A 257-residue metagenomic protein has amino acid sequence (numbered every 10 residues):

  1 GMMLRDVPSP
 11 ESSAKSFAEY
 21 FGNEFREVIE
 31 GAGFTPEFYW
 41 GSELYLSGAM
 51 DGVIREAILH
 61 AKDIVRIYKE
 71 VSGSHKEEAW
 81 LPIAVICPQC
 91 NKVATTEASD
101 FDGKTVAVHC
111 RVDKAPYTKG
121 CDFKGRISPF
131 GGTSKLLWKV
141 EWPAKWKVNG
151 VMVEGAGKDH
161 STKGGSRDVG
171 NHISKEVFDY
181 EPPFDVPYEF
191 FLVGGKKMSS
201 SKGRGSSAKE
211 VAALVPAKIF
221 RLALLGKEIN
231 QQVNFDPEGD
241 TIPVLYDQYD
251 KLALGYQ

Functional and structural regions predicted by a protein language model:
G1-V65, H75, G170: N-terminal Rossmann-like or analogous alpha/beta NTP/dinucleotide-binding catalytic cores that position adenine
Y39, K147-D159, R204-G205: Glycine- and acidic
I67-E78, P88-F101: Short, intrinsically disordered, charge-biased short linear motifs at domain edges
W80-I83, G103-V106, P216: Short metal-coordination and nucleic-acid-contact micro-motifs, chiefly zinc-binding Cys/His arrays
C87-C90, H109-D113: Short cysteine-rich clusters marking metal-coordination/redox-active sites
A94-F101, T118-G131: Short Cys/His-rich "knuckle" micro-motifs
T162-R167, E189-Q257: Catalytic adenosine-cofactor/nucleotide-binding cores of aminoacyl-tRNA synthetases and other
F178-V193: Glycine-rich phosphate/pyrophosphate-binding loops and their adjacent beta-strand/loop elements at enzyme active sites
